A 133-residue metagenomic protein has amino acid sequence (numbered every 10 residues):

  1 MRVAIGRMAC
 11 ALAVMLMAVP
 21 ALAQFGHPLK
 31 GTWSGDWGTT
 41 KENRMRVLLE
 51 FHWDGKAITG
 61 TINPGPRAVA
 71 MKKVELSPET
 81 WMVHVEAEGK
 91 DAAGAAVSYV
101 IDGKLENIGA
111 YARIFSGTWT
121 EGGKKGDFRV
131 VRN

Functional and structural regions predicted by a protein language model:
M1-L12: Bacterial N-terminal signal peptides that target proteins for export
A18-P20: N-terminal signal peptide c-region/cleavage motif recognized by signal peptidases
Q24-N133: Central antiparallel beta-sheet cores of small beta-barrel/beta-sandwich binding domains
